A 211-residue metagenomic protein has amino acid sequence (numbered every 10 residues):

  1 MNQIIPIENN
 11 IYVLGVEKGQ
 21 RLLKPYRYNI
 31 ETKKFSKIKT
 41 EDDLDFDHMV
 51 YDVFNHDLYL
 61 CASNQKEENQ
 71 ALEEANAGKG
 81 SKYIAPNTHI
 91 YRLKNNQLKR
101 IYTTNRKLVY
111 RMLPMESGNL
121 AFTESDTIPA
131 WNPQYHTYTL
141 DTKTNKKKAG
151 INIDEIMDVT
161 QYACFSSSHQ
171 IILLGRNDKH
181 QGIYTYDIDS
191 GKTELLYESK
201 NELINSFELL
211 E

Functional and structural regions predicted by a protein language model:
M1-P6, D43-F54, R106-E116, I156-F165 (+1 more regions): Repeated scaffold domains used in trafficking and secretory/extracellular systems, primarily beta-propellers
E8-N10, N55-H56, S117-N119, S168-Q170: Short coil/turn segments that connect the beta-strands within blades of beta-propeller domains
Y12-G15, Y59-A62, A121-E124, I172-L174: Residue position within the beta-strands of beta-propeller blades
V16-E17, S63-I84, E124-Q134: Short, conserved, GDST-rich strand-edge loop motifs in beta-rich repeat architectures
K24-Y26, H89-Y91, H136-Y138, G182-Y184: A short loop-to-beta-strand structural motif that recurs across blades of beta-propeller domains
N29-K33, L93-Q97, D141-N145, D187-G191: Short loop/turn segments that connect beta-strands within beta-propeller blades
K34-T40, Q97-T103, K146-I153, K192-Y197: A short beta-strand motif characteristic of beta-propeller blades
R176-E211: Blade-level signature of beta-propeller repeat domains, shared across WD40, Kelch, NHL, RCC1 and BNR/Asp-box propellers
